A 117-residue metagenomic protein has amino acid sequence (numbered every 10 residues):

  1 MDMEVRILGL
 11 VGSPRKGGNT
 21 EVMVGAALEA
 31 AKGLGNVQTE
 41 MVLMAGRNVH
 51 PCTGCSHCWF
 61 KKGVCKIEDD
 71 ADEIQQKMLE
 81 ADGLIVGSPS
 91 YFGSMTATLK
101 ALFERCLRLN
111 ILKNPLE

Functional and structural regions predicted by a protein language model:
D2-V37: N-terminal beta1-alpha1 ligand-phosphate binding loop
L8-G12, V49-H50, E68: Ferredoxin-like iron-sulfur electron-transfer modules
G17, W59-C65, D72: Cys/His-rich zinc-coordinating "finger/knuckle" motifs
G18-N19, H50, S94: Residues that form or flank phosphate/diphosphate-binding pockets in enzymes that use nucleotide phosphates
V22-G25, G54-H57, T98-L102: Short, glycine/charged-enriched secondary-structure capping and boundary segments
M41-V64: N-terminal beta-loop-helix "entrance" segment that forms/cooperates in small-molecule cofactor or anionic ligand
K66-E117: Helix-loop-strand module that forms the ligand-binding subsite of alpha/beta enzymes
